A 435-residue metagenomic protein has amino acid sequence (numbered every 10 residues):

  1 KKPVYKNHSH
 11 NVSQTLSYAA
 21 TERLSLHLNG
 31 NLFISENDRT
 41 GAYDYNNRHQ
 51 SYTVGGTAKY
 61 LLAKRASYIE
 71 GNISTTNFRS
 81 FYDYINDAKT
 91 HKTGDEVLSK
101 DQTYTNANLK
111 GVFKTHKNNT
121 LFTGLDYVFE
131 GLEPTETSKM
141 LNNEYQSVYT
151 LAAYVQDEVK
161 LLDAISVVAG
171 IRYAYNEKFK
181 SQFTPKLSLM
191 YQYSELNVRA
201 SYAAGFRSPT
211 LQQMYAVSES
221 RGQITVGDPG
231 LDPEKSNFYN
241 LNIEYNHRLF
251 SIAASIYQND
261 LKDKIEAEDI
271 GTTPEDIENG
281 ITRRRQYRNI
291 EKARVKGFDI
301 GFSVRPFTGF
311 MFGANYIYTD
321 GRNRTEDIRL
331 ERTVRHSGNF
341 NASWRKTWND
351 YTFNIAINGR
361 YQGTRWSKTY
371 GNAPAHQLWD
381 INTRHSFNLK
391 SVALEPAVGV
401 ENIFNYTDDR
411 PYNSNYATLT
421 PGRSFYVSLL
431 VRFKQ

Functional and structural regions predicted by a protein language model:
K1-N11, S17-Y104: Flexible loop and strand-edge segments within Gram-negative outer membrane beta-barrel domains
S17-A19, A200-A203, M311-F312, I317 (+1 more regions): Conserved C-terminal beta-signal and adjacent last beta-strands/turns of outer-membrane beta-barrel proteins
A19, R23-S35, E70-I85, L121-F129 (+5 more regions): Surface-exposed extracellular loop regions of Gram-negative outer-membrane beta-barrel proteins
A19-S25, A63-R65, K114-N118, L162-S166 (+12 more regions): Outer-membrane beta-barrel channels and translocator barrels
T21, I73, H116-N118, M140-K262: Structural signature of Gram-negative outer-membrane beta-barrels, strongest in the C-terminal barrel of TonB-dependent
L28-L32, G71-N77, T123-F129, A169-Y173 (+8 more regions): Transmembrane beta-barrel strands of outer-membrane/channel proteins
D44-L61, K100-Q102, N197, A204-K262 (+2 more regions): Outer-membrane beta-barrel signature, preferentially recognizing the C-terminal barrel domain of Gram-negative
K160-V167, Q258-D260, I281-R365: Gram-negative outer-membrane beta-barrel transporters
